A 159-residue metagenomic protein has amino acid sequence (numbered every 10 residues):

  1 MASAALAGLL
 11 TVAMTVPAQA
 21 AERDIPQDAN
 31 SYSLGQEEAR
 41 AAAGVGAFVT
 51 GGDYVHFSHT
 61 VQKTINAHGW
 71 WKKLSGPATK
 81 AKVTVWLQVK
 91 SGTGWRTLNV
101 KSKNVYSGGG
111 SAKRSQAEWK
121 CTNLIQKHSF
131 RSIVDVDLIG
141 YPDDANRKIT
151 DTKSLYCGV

Functional and structural regions predicted by a protein language model:
M1-A21: Secretory targeting and sorting signals
A21-V159: Post-signal peptide N-terminal regions of Sec-secreted extracellular proteins
